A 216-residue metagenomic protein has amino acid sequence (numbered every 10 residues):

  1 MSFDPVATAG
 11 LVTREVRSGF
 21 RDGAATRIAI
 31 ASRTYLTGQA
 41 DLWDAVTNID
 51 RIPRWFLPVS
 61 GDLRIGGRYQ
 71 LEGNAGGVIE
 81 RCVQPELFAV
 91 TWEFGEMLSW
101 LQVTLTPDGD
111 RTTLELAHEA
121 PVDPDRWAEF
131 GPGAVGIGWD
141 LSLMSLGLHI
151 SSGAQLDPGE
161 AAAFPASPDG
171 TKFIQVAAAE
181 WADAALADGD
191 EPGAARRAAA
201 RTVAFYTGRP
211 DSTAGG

Functional and structural regions predicted by a protein language model:
M1-G23, E119-G216: Terminal "cap-and-tail" regions of soluble proteins that handle hydrophobic small molecules
M1-L11, A40-D41, E96-R111, G136: Phosphate-binding glycine-rich loops and adjacent basic patches that engage nucleotide phosphates, nucleic-acid
V12-V16, T26, W43, P53 (+1 more regions): Membrane-targeting and insertion segments and their boundary/processing signals
D22-T26, I30-A31, T37-A40, I49-R81 (+1 more regions): Short beta-edge strand/loop motif at the mouth of beta-sheet-based domains
D41-W43, I52, I79, F88-V90 (+3 more regions): Hydrophobic pocket/interface hotspot
S60-L63, G67-D125, Y206-G216: Hydrophobic-ligand binding "helix-grip"
